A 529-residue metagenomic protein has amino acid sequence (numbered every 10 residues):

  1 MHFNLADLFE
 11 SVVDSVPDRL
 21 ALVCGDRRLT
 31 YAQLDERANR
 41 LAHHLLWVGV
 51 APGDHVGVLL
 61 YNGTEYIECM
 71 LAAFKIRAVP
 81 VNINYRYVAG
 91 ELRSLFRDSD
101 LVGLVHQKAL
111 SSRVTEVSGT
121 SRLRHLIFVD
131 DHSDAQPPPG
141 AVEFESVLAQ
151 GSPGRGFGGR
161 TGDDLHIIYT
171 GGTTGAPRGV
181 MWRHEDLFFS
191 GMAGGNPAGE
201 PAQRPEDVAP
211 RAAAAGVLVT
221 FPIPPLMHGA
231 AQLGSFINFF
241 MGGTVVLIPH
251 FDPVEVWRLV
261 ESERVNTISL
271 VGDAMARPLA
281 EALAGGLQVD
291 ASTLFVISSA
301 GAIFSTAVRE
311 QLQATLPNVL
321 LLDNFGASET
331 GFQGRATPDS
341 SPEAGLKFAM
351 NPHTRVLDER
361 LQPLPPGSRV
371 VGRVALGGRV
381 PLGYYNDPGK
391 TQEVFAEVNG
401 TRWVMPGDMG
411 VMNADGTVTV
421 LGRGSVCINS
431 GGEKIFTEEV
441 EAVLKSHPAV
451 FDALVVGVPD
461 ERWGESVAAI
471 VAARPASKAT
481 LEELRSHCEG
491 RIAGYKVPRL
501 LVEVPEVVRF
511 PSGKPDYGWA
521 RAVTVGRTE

Functional and structural regions predicted by a protein language model:
M1-F3, D134-D164: Flexible, low-complexity linker/hinge segments
D18-G63, I67, L71, V88-R93 (+1 more regions): Conserved AMP-binding/adenylate-forming core of the ANL superfamily
T30-A32, L165-P201: Conserved AMP-binding A3 loop
H43, Y87-F96, L104-H106, G326 (+7 more regions): AMP-binding/adenylate-forming catalytic core of the ANL superfamily
W47-V48, K75-L148, S477: Structural core segment of the AMP-binding/adenylate-forming
E145, F240-M241, V265-L270, A280-E343 (+2 more regions): Gly/Ser/Thr-rich phosphate-binding loop
G151-G171, G175-A176, P210-T220: Conserved pre-ATP/AMP-binding loop-to-beta segment of ANL
F188-V219, I223, M227-T267: Conserved AMP-binding/adenylation subdomain of ANL enzymes
